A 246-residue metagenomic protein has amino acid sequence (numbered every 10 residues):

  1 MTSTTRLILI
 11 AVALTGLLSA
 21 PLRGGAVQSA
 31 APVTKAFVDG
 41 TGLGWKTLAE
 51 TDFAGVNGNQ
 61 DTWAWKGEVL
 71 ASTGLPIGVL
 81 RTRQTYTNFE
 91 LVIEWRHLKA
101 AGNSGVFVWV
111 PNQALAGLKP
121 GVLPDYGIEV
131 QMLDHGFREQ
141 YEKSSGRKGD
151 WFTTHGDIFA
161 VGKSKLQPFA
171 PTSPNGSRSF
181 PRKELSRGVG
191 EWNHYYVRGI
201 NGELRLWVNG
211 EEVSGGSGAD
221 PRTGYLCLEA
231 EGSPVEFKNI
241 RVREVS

Functional and structural regions predicted by a protein language model:
M1-L9: Bacterial N-terminal signal peptides that target proteins for export
I8-A20: Bacterial N-terminal signal peptides
G25-S246: Carbohydrate-interacting regions of secretory-pathway proteins
